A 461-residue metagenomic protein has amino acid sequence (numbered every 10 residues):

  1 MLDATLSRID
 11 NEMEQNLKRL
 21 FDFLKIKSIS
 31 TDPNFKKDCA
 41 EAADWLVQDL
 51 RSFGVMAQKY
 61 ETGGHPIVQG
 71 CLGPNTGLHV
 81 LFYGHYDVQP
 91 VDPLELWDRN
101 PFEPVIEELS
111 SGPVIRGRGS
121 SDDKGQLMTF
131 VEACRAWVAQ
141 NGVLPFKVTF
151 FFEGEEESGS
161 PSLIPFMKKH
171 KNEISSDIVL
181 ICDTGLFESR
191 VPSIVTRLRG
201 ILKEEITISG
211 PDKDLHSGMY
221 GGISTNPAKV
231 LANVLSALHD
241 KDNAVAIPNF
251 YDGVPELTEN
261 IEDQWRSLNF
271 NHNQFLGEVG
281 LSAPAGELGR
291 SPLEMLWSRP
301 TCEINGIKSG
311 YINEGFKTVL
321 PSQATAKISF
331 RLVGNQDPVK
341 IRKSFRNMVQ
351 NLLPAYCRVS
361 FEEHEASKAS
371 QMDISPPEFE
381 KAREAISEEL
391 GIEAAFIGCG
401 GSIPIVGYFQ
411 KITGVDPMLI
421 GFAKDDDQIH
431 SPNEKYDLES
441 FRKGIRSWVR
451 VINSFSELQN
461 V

Functional and structural regions predicted by a protein language model:
M1-L94, Q323: N-terminal helical capping/dimerization or prosegment-like subdomains of hydrolases acting on amide or phosphate bonds
L78-T149, K443: Active-site metal-coordination/substrate-binding segment of hydrolases, especially metallo-dependent peptidases
Y86-V88, F151-S160, C182-F187, G210-D212 (+2 more regions): Acidic, glycine-rich active-site loops and adjacent beta-strand->loop/helix elements that engage anionic groups
V114, G119-R197, N460-V461: Acidic/histidine-rich catalytic neighborhood of metal-dependent amide-processing enzymes
S121, D212, F330-D337, S367: A generic structural motif
P165, G221-N243: A short core secondary-structure module
E188-S189, A246-Q323, N335-N347, L352 (+1 more regions): An extended, acidic, His-containing surface patch that forms the Zn2+-binding/catalytic region of metallohydrolases
S193-S209, M418-F422: Flexible glycine/proline-rich, aromatic-decorated loop/lid segments
